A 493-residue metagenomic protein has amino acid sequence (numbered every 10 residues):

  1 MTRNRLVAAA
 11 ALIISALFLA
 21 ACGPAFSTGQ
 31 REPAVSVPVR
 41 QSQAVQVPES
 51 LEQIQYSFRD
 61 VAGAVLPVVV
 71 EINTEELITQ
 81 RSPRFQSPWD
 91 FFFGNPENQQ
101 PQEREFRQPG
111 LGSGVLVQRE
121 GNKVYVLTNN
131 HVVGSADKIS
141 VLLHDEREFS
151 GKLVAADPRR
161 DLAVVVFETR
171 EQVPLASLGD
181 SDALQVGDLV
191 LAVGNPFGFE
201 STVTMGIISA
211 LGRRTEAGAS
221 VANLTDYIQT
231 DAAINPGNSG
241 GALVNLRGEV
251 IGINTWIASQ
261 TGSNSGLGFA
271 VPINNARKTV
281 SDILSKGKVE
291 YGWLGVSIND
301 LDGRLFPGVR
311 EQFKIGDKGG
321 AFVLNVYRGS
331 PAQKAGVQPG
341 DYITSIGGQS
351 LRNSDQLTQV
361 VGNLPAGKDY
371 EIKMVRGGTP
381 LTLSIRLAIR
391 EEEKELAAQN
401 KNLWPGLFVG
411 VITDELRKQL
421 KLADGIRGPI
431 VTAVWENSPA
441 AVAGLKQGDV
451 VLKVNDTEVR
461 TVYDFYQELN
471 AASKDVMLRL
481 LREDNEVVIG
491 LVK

Functional and structural regions predicted by a protein language model:
T2-R40, D60, S113, V117 (+6 more regions): C-terminal recognition in membrane/secretory proteostasis and scaffolding
G23-F26, F58, Q80-R84, A136-I139 (+7 more regions): Active-site loop architecture of trypsin-fold serine endopeptidases
T28-L127, G134-A136, R147, E171 (+4 more regions): Glycine-biased strand-turn-strand hairpin within the trypsin-fold
Q55-A62, L66-V69, Q86-D90, L111-S113 (+13 more regions): Extracytoplasmic/secreted envelope proteins and their assembly/folding machinery, especially bacterial periplasmic
V61, L116, S140-L142, K152-V154 (+3 more regions): Active-site substrate-binding loop(s) of clan PA
Q108-S113, A176-D180, I228-V244, L324-A332 (+2 more regions): Gly/Ser-rich catalytic serine loop of serine hydrolases
L111, V117-G121, L143, E148 (+3 more regions): Short, acidic, Ser/Thr-enriched surface-loop or helix-capping motifs
R119-D161, F167-Q172, S181: Catalytic-histidine neighborhood of serine endopeptidases, predominantly the chymotrypsin-like S1/PA family
